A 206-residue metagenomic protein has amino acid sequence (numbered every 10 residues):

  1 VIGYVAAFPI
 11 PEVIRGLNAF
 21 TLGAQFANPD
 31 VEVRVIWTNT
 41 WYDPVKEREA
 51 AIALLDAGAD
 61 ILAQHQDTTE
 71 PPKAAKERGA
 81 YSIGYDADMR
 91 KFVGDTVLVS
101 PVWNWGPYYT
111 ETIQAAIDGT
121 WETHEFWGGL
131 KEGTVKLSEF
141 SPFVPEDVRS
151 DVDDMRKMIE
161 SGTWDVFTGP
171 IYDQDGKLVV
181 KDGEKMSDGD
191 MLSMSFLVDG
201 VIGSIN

Functional and structural regions predicted by a protein language model:
V1-N206: A residue-level marker of the well-folded mature domains of exported/periplasmic proteins
